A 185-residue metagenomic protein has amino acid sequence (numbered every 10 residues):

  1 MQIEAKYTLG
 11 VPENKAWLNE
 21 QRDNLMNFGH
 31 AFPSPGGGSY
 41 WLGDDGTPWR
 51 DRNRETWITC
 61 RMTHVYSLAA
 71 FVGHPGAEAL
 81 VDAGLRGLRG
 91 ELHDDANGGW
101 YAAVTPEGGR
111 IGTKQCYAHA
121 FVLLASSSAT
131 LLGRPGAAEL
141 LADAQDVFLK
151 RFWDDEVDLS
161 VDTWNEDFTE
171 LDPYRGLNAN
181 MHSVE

Functional and structural regions predicted by a protein language model:
M1-E185: Glycan-recognition and catalytic cores of secretory/periplasmic carbohydrate-active enzymes
